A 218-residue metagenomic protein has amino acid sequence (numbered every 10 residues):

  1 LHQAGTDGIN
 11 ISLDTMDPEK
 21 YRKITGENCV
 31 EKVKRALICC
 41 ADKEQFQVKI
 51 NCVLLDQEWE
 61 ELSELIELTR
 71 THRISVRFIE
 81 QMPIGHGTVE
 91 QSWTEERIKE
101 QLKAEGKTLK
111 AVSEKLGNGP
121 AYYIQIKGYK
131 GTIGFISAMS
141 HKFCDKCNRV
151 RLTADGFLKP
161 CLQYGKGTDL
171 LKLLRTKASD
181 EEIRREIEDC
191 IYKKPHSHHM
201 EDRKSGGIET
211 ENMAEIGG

Functional and structural regions predicted by a protein language model:
L1-I79: Radical SAM/AdoMet-radical enzyme domain recognition
T71, Q81-I84, T88-G218: Auxiliary Fe-S-binding modules of radical SAM enzymes
